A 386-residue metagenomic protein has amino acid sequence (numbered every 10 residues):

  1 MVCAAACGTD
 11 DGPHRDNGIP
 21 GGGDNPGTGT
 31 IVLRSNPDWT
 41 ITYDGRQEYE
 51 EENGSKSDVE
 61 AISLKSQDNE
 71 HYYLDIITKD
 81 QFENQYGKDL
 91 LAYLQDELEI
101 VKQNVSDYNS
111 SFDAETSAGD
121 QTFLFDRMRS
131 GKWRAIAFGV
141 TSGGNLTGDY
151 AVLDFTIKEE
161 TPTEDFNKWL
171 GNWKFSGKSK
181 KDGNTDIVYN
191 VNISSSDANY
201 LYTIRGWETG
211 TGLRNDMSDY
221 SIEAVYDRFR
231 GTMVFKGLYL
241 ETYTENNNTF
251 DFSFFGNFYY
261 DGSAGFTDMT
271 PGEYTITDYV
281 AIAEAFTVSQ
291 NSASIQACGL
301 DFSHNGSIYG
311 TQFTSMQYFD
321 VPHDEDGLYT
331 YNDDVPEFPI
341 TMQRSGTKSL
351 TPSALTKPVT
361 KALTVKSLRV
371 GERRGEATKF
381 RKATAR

Functional and structural regions predicted by a protein language model:
M1-Q47, L146-F166, M316-L350, A354: Bacterial Sec-dependent N-terminal signal peptides
R46-K56: Short, solvent-exposed loop/linker segments at the N-terminal edge of repeated beta-sheet extracellular domains
S57-I62: Structural beta-strand segments of beta-rich domains
S63-E99: Solvent-exposed loop/turn segments flanking beta-strands in beta-repeat/beta-sandwich domains
Q85-V105, D261-S263, G306, T311: Mixed-charge, low-complexity intrinsically disordered segments
D107-G131, S142: Signal that preferentially marks extracellular ectodomain short beta-strand elements of beta-sandwich modules
R129-S130, R134, T141, T156-R386: Ser/Thr/Gly/Pro-rich, low-complexity flexible regions
V140-L146: Short, solvent-exposed loop/turn segments at the edges of extracellular beta-sandwich modules
